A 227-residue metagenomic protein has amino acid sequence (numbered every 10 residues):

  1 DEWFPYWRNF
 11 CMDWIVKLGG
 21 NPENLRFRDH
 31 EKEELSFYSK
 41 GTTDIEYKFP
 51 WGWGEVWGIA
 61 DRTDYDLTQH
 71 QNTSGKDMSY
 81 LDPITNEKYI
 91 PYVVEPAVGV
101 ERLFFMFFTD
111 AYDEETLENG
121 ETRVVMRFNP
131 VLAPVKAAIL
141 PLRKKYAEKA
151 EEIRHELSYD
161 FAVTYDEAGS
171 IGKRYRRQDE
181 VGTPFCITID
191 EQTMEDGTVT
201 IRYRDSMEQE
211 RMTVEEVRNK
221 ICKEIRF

Functional and structural regions predicted by a protein language model:
D1-F227: NTP/phosphate- and nucleic-acid-binding module
